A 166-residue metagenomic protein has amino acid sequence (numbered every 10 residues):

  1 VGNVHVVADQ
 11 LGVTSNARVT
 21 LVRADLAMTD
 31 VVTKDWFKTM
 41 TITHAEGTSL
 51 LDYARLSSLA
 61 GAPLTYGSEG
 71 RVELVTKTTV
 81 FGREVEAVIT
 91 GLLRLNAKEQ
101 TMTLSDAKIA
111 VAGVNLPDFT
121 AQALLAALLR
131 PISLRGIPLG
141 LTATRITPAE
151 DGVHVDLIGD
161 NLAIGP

Functional and structural regions predicted by a protein language model:
V1-H5, R18-D25, R83-T90, P138-R145: Amphipathic hydrophobic-ligand
V1-R55, A62, G67, R71-T79: N-terminal beta-strand/beta-hairpin edge segment
Q10-G12, D30, T78, G91 (+3 more regions): A mature extracytoplasmic/lumenal domain signature
L11-R18, T79-V85, A112-V114, L162-P166: Short, cysteine-centered beta-strand-loop-beta hairpins and adjacent loop/turn segments enriched in charged/polar
T39-M40, H44, A97-I109, H154-I158: Short, well-ordered strand-loop elements centered on a beta-strand within folded domains, enriched for acidic residues
L64-T65, G91-L95, I146: A structural signal for short hydrophobic beta-strand segments in well-ordered beta-sheet cores
R71-T120: Short helix-loop boundary/capping segments
V114-P166: Extracytoplasmic/luminal low-complexity segments enriched in Pro/Gly and acidic/polar residues that act as flexible
